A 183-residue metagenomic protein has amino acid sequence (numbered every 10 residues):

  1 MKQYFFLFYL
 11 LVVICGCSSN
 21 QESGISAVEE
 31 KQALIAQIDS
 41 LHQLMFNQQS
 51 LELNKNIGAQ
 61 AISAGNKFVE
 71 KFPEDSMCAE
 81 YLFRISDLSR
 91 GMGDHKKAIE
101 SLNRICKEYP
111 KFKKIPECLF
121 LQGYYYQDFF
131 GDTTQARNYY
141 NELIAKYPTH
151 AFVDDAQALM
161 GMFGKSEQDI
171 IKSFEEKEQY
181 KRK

Functional and structural regions predicted by a protein language model:
V13-G16: C-terminal motif of bacterial Sec signal peptides marking the signal peptidase cleavage site
L34-Q37, L41, L82, L119 (+1 more regions): TPR repeat positional signature
K55, M92, F129-F130, E167: Structural motif corresponding to the intra-repeat A-B loop/turn of tetratricopeptide repeats
V69-C78, E108-I115, F130, I144-A156: Short solvent-exposed coil/turn linkers within tandem alpha-helical repeat scaffolds
E142-K183: Terminal, low-structured helical/coil segments at or just beyond the last alpha-helical repeat
